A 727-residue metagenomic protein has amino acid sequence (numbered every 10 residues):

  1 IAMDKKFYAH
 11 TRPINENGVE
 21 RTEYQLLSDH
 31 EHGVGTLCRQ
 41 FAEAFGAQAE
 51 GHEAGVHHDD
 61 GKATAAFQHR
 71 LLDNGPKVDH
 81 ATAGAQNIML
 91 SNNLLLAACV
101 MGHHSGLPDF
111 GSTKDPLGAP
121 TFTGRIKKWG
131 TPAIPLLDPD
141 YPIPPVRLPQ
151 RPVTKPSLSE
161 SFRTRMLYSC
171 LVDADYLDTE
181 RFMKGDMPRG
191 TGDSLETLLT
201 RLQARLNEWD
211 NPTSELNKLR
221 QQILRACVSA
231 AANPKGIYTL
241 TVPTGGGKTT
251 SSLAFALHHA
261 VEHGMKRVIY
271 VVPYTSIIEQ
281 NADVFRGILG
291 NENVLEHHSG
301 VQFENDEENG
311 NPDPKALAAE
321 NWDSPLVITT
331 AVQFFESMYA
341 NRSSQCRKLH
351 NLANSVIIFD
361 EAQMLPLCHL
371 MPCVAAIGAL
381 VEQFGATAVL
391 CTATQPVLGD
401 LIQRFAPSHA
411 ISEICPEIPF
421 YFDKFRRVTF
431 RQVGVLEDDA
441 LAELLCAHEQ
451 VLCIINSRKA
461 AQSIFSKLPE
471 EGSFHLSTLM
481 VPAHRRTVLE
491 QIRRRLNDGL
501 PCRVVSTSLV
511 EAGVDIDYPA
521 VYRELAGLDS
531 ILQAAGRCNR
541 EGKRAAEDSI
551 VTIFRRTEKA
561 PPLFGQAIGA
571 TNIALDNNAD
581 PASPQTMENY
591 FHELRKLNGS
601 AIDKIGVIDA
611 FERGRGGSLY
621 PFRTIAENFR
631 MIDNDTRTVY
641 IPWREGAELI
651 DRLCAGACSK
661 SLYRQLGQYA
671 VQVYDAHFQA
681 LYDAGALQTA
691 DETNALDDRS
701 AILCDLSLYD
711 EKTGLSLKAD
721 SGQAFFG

Functional and structural regions predicted by a protein language model:
A2-R205: Accessory nucleic-acid engagement/destabilization modules that flank
H10-N15, T275, E296-N309, N456-K459 (+2 more regions): Conserved helicase motor
L96, V381, D439-C446, I454 (+9 more regions): C-terminal helicase lobe and adjacent C-terminal extensions/tails of nucleic-acid helicase motors
P234-A256: Walker A/P-loop
A256, M265-L289, V301, V397: Conserved Walker A/P-loop ATP-binding site and its immediately adjacent core in helicase/helicase-like ATPase domains
G290-Y339: Inter-Walker segment of RecA-like/P-loop motor cores
V327, A331-F335, S343-Q383, A388: SF2 helicase catalytic motif II
T387, A393-C446: Interdomain hinge/linker at the junction between the two RecA-like core domains of SF2 helicases
